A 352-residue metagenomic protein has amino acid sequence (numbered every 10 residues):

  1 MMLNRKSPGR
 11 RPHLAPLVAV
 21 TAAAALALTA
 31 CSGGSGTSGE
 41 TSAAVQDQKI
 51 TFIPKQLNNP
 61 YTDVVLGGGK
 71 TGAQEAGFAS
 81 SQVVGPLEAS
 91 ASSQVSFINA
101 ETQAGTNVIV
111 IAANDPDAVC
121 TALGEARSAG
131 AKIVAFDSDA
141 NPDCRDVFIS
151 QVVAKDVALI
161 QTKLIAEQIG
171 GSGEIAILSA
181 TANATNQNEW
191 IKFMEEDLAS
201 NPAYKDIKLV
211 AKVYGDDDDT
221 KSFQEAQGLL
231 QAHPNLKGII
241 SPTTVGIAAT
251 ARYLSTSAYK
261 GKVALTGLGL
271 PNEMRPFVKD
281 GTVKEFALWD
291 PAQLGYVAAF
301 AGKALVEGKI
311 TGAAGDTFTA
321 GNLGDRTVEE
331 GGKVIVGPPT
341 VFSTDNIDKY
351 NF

Functional and structural regions predicted by a protein language model:
P16, V20, Q46, A182-N186 (+2 more regions): Hinge/cleft segment of the Venus flytrap/periplasmic-binding protein
A25-A30: C-terminal motif of bacterial Sec signal peptides marking the signal peptidase cleavage site
S32-S35: Bacterial signal peptide processing site
Q48-G68, G72, A76, S81-S96 (+3 more regions): Extracytoplasmic "Venus flytrap"
Y61-E75, V157-Q161, T185-K205, K221 (+2 more regions): Short, solvent-exposed amphipathic alpha-helices that sit in or adjacent to ligand/effector-binding or catalytic
Q94, I149-I175, E189, S222-F223 (+3 more regions): Hydrophobic alpha-helical segments within soluble ligand-binding/sensing domains
I111-S128, M194, G215-F277: Hydrophobic alpha-helical
T121-D156, E167, E174, A180 (+2 more regions): Flexible loop/hinge segments that line or gate small-molecule binding clefts
